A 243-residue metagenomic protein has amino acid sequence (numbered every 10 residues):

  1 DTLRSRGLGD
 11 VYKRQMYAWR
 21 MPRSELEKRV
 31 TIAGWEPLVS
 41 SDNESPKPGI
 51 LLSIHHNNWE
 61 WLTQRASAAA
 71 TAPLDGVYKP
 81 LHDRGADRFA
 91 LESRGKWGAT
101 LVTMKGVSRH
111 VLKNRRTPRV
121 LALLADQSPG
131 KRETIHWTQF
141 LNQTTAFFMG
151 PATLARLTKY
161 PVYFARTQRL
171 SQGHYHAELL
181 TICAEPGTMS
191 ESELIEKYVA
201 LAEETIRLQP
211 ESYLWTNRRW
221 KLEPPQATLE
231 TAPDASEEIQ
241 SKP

Functional and structural regions predicted by a protein language model:
D1-Y12: Single conserved hydrophobic/aromatic residue that forms the stacking wall/gate of nucleotide- or nucleobase-binding
D10-M21, F89: Short, basic/glycine-rich phosphate-binding loops at helix/coil junctions that contact nucleotide phosphates
Y17-G49, N57: A short, well-structured juxtamembrane/interface segment
R23-T31, K79, K96-V102, F140-N142 (+1 more regions): Short, flexible loop segments at the rims of nucleotide/cofactor-binding pockets, characterized by
K28-W35, H56, D83, L101-K105 (+2 more regions): A conditional alpha-helix N-cap/helix-loop micro-motif detector
S40-P48, A68-A69, K105-P243: Non-catalytic C-terminal accessory region of glycerolipid acyltransferases and related lyso-lipid remodeling enzymes
P46-K105, T117, G130-Q139: Catalytic core of membrane glycerolipid acyltransferases/transacylases, capturing the structured, soluble-facing
